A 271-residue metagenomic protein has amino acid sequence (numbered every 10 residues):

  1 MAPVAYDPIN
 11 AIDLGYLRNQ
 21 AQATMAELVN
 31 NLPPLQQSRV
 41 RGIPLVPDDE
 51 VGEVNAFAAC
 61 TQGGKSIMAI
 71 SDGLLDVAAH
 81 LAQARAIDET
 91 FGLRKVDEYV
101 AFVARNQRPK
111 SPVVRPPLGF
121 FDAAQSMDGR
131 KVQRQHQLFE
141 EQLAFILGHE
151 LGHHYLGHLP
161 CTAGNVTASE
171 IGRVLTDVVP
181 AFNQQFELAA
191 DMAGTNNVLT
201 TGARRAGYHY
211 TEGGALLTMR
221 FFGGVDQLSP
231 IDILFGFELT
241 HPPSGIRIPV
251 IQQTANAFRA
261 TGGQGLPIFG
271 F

Functional and structural regions predicted by a protein language model:
M1-V77, K131-R134, E141, H154-T162 (+1 more regions): C-terminal capping/extension segments of zinc metalloprotease domains
A58-F139: Active-site scaffold of zinc-dependent metalloenzymes
L81-R85, S169-I171, G263: Surface-exposed beta-strand edges and their flanking turn/coil or helix-capping segments
E89-F91, T167, T261: A generic membrane alpha-helix/interface feature
L93-D97, E170-G172, Q264-L266: Glycine-rich loops and low-complexity Gly/Arg-rich segments that provide flexible linkers or classic glycine-based
K110-A124, L151-T176: A structural motif
L138-G152: Short alpha-helix carrying the canonical HExxH Zn2+-binding catalytic motif
